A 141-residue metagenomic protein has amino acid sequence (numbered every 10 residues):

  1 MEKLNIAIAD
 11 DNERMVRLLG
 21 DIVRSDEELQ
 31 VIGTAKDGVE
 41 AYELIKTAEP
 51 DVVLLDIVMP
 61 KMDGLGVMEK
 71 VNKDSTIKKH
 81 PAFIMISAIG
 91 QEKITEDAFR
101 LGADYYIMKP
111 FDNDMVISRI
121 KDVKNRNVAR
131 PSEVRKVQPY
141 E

Functional and structural regions predicted by a protein language model:
N5, E13-G33: Two-component/phosphorelay signaling modules centered on CheY-like receiver
D37-E40, D63-E69: Acidic catalytic/metal-coordinating carboxylates
A48-L54: Active-site beta3 strand of CheY-like receiver
M59: Receiver (REC) domain active-site loop signature in two-component systems and cognate sites in sensor histidine kinases
G66, G90-Y105: Alpha4 helix (beta4-alpha4-beta5 surface) of REC/receiver domains from two-component response regulators
K93, F111-I120: C-terminal output helix
D122-E141: CheY-like receiver
